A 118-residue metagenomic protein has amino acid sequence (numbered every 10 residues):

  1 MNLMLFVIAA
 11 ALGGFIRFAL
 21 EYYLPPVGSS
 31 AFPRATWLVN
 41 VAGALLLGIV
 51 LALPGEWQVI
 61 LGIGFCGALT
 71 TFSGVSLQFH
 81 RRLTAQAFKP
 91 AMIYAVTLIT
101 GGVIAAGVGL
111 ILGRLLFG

Functional and structural regions predicted by a protein language model:
M1-G118: Membrane-interface helix-loop junctions in multi-pass transporters/channels
